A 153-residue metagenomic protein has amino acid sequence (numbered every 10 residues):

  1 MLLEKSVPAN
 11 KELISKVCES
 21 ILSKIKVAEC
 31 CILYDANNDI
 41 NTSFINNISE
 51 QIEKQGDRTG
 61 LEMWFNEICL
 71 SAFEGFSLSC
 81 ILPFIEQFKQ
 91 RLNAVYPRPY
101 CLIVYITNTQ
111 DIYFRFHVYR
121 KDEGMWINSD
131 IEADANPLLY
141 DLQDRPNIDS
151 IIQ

Functional and structural regions predicted by a protein language model:
M1-M63, C69-A72: N-terminal leader/targeting segments
N10-E12, N47-E50, C80-P83, N93-Y96: A short linear-motif detector with a strong N-terminal bias
T42, A72-F73, D134, I148: Amphipathic alpha-helical interaction segments
L70-C80: Short histidine-centered catalytic/ligand-binding loop motif
S79, E86-Q153: Acidic, proline/glycine-rich low-complexity IDRs
